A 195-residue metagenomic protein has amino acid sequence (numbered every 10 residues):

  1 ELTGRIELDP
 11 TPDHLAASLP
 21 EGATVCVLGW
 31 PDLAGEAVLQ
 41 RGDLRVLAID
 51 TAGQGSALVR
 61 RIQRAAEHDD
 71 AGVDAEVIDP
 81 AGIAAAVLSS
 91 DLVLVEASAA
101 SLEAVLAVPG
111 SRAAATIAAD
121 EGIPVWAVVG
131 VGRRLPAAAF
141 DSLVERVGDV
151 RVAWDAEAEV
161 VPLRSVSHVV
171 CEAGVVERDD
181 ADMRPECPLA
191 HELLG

Functional and structural regions predicted by a protein language model:
E1-V77: N-terminal active-site beta-alpha-beta segment that forms phosphate/nucleotide-binding and substrate-recognition loops
A52-G195: Conserved phosphate- and dinucleotide-binding cores of soluble alpha/beta proteins, encompassing both enzyme active
